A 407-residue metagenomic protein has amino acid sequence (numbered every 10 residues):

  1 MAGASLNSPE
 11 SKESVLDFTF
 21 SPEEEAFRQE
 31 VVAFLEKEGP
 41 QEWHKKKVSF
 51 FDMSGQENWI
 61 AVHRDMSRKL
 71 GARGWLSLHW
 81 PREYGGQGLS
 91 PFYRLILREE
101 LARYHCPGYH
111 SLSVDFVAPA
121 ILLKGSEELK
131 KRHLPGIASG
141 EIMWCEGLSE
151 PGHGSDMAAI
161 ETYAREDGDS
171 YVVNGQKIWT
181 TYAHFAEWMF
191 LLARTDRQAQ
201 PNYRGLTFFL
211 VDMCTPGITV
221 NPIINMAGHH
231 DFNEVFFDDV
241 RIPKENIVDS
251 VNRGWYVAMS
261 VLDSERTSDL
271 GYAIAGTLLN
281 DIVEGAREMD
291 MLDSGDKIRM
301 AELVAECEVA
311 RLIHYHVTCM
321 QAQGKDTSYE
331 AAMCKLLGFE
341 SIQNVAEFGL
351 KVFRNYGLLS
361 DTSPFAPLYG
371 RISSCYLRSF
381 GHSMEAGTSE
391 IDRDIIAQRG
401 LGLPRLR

Functional and structural regions predicted by a protein language model:
A2-S111, R132-S139, S268, D296-A301 (+3 more regions): Amphipathic, small/basic residue-rich leader segments at the start of a protein or domain
G3, F18-F20, I218-L312, H382: Glycine-rich beta->alpha junctions and the first turn(s) of the following alpha-helix
D17, R28, F92, I96-E100 (+6 more regions): Glycine-rich phosphate/cofactor-binding loops in nucleotide/flavin-utilizing enzymes
W43-S54, R287-S294, E308-P364: C-terminal helix-coil-helix/basic helical segment that borders enzyme active sites and/or dimer interfaces and provides
R64-E141, Y182-W188, C307, Q321-Y329 (+4 more regions): Internal helix-loop-helix
G140-L148, L192: A short, Trp-centered hydrophobic/proline-enriched beta-strand micro-motif
T162-R165: A structural signal for short hydrophobic beta-strand segments in well-ordered beta-sheet cores
S170, N174-N221: A short core secondary-structure module
